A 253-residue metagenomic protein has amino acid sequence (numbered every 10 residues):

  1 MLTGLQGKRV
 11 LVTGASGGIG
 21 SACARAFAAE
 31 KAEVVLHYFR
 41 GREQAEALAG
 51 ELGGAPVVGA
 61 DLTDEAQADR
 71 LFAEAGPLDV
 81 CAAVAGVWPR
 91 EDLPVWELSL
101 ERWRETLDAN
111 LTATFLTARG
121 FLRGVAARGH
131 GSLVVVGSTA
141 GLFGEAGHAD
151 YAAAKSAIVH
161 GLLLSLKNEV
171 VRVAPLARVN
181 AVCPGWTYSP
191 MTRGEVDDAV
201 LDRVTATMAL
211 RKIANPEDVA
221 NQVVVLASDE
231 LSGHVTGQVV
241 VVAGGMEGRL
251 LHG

Functional and structural regions predicted by a protein language model:
S16-G17: Conserved glycine-rich cofactor-binding loop
E91-V95, S99-L107, V204: Substrate-binding pocket helix/loop in short-chain dehydrogenase/reductase
D92, F143, L231, T236-G253: Short C-terminal tail/terminal secondary-structure segment of NAD(P)H-dependent dehydrogenase/reductase domains
A118, A154-K155: Active-site helix of classical SDR
A118-R119, L164: A short, exposed helix-loop element centered on a Lys and neighboring polar residues
S138: Residue(s) in the substrate-gating loop at a strand-loop-helix junction that position the organic substrate next
A177, A181, D202-V235, V240-G244: C-terminal helical subdomain
